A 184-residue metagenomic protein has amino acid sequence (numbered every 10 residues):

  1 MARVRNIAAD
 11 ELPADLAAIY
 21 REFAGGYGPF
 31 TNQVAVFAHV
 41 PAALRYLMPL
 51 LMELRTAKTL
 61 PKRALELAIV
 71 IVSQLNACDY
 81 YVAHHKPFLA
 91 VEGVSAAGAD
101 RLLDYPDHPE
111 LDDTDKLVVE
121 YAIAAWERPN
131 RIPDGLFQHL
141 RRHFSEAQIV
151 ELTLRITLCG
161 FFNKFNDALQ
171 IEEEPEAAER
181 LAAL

Functional and structural regions predicted by a protein language model:
M1-L184: Hydrophobic alpha-helical segments
